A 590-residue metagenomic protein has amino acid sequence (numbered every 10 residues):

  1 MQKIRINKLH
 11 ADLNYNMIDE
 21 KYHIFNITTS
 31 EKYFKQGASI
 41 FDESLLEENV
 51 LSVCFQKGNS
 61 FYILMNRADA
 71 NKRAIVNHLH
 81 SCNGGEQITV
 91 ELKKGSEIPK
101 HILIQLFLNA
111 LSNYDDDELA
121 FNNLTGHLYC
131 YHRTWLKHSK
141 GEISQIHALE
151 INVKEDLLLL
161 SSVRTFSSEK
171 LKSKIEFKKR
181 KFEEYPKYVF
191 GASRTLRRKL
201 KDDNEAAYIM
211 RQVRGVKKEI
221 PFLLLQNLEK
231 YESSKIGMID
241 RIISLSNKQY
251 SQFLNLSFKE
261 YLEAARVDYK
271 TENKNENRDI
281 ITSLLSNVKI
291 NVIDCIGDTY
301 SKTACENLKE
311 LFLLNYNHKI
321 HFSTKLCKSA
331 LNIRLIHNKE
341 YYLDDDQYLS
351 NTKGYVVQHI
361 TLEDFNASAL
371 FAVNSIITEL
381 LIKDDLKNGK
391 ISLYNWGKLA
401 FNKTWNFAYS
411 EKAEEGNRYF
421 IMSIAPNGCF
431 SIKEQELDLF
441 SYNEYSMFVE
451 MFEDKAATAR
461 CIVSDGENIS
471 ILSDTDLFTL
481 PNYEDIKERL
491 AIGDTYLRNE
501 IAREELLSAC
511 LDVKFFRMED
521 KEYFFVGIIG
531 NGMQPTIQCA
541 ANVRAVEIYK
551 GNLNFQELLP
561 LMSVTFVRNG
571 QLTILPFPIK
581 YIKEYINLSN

Functional and structural regions predicted by a protein language model:
M1-Q249, F253-Y261, D268, E272 (+1 more regions): Long, contiguous domain-sized segments
K270-I280: Conserved GHKL (Bergerat-fold) ATPase module
